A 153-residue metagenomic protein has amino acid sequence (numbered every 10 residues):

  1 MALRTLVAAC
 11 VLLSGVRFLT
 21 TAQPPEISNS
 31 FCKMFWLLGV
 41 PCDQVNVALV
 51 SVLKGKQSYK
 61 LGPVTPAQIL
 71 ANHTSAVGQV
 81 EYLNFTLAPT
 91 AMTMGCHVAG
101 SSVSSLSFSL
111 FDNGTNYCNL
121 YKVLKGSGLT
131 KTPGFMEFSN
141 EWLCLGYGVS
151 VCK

Functional and structural regions predicted by a protein language model:
A2-C10, S14-K153: Ser/Thr-rich, low-complexity intrinsically disordered terminal regions
